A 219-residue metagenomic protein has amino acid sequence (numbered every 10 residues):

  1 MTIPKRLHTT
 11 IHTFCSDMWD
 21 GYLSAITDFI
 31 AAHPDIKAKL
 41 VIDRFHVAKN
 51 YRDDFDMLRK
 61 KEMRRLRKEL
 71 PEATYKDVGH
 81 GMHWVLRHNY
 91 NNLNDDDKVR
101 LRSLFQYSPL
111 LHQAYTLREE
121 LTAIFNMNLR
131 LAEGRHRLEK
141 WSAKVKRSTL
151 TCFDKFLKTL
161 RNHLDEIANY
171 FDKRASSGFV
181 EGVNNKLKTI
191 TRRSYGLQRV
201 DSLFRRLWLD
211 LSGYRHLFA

Functional and structural regions predicted by a protein language model:
M1-D35, F45-A48, K68-A219: Acidic/histidine-rich catalytic cores and adjacent linkers of DNA breakage/strand-transfer/modification proteins
K39-V41: Conserved beta-strand segments of alpha/beta enzyme cores
R44-K68: Short alpha-helix plus adjacent loop in nuclease-associated cores
